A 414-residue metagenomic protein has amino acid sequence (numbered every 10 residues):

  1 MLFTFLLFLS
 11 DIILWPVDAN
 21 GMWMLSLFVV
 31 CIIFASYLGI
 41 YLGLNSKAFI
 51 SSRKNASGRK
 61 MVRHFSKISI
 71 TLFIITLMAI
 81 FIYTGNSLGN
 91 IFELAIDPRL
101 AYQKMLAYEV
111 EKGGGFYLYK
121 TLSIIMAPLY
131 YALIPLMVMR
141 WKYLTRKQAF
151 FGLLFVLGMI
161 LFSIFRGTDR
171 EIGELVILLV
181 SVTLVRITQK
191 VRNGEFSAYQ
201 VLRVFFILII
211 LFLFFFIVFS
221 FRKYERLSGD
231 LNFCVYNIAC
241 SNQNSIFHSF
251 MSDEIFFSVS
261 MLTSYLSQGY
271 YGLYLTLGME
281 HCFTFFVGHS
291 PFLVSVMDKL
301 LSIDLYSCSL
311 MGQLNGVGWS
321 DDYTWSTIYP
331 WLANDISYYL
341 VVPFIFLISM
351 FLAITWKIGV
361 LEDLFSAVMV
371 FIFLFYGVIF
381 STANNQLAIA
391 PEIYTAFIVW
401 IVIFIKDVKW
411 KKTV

Functional and structural regions predicted by a protein language model:
M1-L2, L144-G152, I358-F371: Membrane-interfacial loop-to-transmembrane alpha-helix junctions, especially the N-terminal start
M1-N86: A structural signal for hydrophobic alpha-helical transmembrane segments in multi-pass membrane proteins
V17-V29, E171, Q386-I398: Loop-to-transmembrane alpha-helix initiation sites
F28-K47, P128-L136, I177-V182, T395-W410: Hydrophobic cores of alpha-helical transmembrane segments in multi-pass inner/ER membrane proteins, independent
F34-L42, K54-S57, T188-F206, I358-E362 (+3 more regions): A juxtamembrane structural motif centered on a specific transmembrane helix
A48-F206, L211-E225, N315, K412-V414: Membrane-embedded catalytic interface detector for glycan/lipid assembly enzymes
Y108-F116, F214-L347: Small-residue-enriched transmembrane helix-hairpin modules in multi-pass membrane proteins
D321-V414: Hydrophobic alpha-helical segments
